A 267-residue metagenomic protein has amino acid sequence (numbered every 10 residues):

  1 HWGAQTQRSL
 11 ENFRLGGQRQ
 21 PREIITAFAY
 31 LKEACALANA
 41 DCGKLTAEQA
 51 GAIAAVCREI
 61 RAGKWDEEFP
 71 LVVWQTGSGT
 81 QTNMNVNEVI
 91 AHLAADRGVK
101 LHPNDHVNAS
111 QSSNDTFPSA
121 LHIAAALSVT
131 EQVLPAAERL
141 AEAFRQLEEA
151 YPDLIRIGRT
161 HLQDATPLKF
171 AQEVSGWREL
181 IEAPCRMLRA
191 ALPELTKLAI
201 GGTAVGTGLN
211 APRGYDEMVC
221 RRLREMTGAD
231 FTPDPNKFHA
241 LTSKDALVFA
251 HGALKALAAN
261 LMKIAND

Functional and structural regions predicted by a protein language model:
H1-D267: Conserved, well-structured ligand/cofactor-binding cores
